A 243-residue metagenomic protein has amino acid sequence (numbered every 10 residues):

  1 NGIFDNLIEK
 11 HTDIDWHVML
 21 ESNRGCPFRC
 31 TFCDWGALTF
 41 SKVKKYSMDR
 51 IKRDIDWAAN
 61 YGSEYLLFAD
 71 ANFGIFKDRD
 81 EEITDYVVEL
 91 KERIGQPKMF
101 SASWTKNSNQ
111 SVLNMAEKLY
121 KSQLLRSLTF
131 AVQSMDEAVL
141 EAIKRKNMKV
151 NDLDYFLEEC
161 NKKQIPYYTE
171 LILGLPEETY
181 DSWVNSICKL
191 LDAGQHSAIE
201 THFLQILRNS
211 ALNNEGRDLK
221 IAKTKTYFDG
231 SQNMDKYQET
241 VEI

Functional and structural regions predicted by a protein language model:
N1-K52, N60: Acidic, low-complexity intrinsically disordered segments
F28, F76-D78, E137-K144, L173-D181 (+1 more regions): Flexible glycine/acidic-rich beta-alpha junction loops that bind and position SAM and/or redox cofactors in anaerobic
L38, A71, Q133, F203-L204: Flexible loop residues that form catalytic and substrate-binding hotspots at small-molecule/glycan-binding clefts
M48-Y168, L173-L175: Conserved SAM/AdoMet-binding glycine-rich loop
N60, S122, D192-A193, A198: Alpha-helix termination/capping residues and helix-transition junctions
D85-Y86, S186-I187, G216-K220: Short, hinge-like loop/turn segments at secondary-structure boundaries
A102, I187-L190, T201: Phosphate/diphosphate-binding loops
M115-A116, P176-D192: Catalytic cores of alpha/beta
